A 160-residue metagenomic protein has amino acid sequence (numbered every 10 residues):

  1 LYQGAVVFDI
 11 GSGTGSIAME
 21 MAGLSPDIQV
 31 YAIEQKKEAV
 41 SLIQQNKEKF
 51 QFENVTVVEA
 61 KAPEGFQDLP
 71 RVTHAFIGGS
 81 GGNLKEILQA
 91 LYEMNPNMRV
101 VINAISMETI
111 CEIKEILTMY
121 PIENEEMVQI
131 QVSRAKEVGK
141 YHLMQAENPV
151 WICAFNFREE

Functional and structural regions predicted by a protein language model:
G4-G13: Conserved class I S-adenosyl-L-methionine
T14-P26: Conserved SAM-binding loop of SAM-dependent methyltransferases across substrates and taxa, primarily the Class I
G23-Q29, M94-P96: Conserved S-adenosyl-L-methionine
I33-V72: S-adenosyl-L-methionine
R71-G79, R99: Short SAM/SAH-binding signature in class I
G82-A90: A short, conserved alpha-helix within the catalytic core of class I
A90-A146: C-terminal substrate-binding/active-site "lid" region of AdoMet-derived donor-dependent transferases
K140-E160: Core SAM-dependent methyltransferase catalytic element
